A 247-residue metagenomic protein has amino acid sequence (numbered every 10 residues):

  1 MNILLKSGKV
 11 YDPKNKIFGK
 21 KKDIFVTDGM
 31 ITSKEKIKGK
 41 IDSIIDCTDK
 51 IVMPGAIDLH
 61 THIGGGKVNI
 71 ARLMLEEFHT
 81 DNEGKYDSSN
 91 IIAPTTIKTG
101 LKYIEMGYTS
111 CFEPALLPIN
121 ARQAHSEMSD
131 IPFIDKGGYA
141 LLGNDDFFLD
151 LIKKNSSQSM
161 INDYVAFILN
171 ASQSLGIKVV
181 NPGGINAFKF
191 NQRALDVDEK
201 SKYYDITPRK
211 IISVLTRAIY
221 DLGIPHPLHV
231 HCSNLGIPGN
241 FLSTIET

Functional and structural regions predicted by a protein language model:
M1-V52: N-terminal metal-binding scaffold of metallo-dependent hydrolase/deaminase domains
K50-E127: Metal-associated gating/positioning segment near the N- to mid-region
G55-L59, C111-E113, K136-A140, L175-V179 (+1 more regions): Hydrophobic faces of well-ordered beta-strands that scaffold small-molecule active sites in alpha/beta enzyme cores
H62-G64, L116, L141-D145, V180-G184 (+1 more regions): Active-site beta-loop-alpha junctions enriched in small/polar residues
M74-T95, A140-N162, Y203: Active-site mouth loops of central-metabolism enzymes
F78-N82, Y103, D145-F147, I185-K200: Gly-rich Lys/Arg/Thr-decorated short loops/hinges at beta-loop-alpha junctions or inter-strand turns that position
F112-P114, A121, M128-I134, Y139-F148: A metal-dependent hydrolase metal-coordination microenvironment
S156-N181, I185-T247: Histidine/acidic residue-rich metal-binding segments in metalloenzymes
